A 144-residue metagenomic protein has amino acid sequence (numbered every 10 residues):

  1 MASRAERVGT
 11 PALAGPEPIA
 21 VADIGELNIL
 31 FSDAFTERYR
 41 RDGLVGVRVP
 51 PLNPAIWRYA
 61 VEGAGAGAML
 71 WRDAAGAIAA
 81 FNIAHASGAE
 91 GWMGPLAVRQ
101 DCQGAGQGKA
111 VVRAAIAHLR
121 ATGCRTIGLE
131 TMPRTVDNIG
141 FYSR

Functional and structural regions predicted by a protein language model:
A14-I29: A short beta-loop-alpha structural element at the N-terminal edge of CoA-dependent acyl/N-acetyltransferase catalytic
I19, L96-V98, T131: Hydrophobic adenine-recognition pocket in adenosine-nucleotide-binding enzymes
I29-A74, I78: Active-site rim helix/loop that mediates acceptor-substrate recognition in acyltransferases
A68-L70, G76-H85, W92-A97: Conserved beta-strand in the GNAT
A86, R99-D101, A105, P133-R134: Active-site acidic-Proline motif in GNAT/NAT acetyltransferases
M93, L119-R134, F141: Conserved GNAT acetyl-CoA-binding A-motif
V98, G104-A121, T126: Conserved acetyl-CoA-binding loop-helix of GNAT-fold acetyltransferases
V112, V136-N138: Short glycine/proline-centered loop/turn elements that form peptide/ligand docking sites
